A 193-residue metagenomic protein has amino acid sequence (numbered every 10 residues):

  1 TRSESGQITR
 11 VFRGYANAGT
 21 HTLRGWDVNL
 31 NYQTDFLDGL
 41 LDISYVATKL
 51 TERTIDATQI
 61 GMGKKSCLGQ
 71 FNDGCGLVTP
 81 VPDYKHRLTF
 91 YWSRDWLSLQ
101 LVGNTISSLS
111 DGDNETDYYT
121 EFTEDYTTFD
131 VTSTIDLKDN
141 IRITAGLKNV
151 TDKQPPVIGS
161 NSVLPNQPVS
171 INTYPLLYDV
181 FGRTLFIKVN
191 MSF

Functional and structural regions predicted by a protein language model:
T1-D113: Gram-negative outer-membrane beta-barrel transporters
F12-Y15, A47, T123-D125, L147 (+2 more regions): Generic secondary-structure boundary/loop-capping signal
N17, N29-N31, T89-Y91, T132-D136 (+2 more regions): Outer-membrane beta-barrel architecture
N17-T22, L77-P82, Y119-D125, P165 (+1 more regions): Replace "Gram-negative outer membrane beta-barrel proteins" with "bacterial and organellar outer membrane beta-barrel
R24-V28, Y84-L88, T127-S133, R183-I187: Hydrophobic, lipid-facing positions within transmembrane beta-strands of outer-membrane proteins
T51-E52, G103-G112, T134-F193: C-terminal beta-signal and adjacent terminal beta-strands/loops of Gram-negative outer-membrane beta-barrel proteins
L97, L101, T120, I141: Phosphate-moiety recognition in structured ligand-binding domains
